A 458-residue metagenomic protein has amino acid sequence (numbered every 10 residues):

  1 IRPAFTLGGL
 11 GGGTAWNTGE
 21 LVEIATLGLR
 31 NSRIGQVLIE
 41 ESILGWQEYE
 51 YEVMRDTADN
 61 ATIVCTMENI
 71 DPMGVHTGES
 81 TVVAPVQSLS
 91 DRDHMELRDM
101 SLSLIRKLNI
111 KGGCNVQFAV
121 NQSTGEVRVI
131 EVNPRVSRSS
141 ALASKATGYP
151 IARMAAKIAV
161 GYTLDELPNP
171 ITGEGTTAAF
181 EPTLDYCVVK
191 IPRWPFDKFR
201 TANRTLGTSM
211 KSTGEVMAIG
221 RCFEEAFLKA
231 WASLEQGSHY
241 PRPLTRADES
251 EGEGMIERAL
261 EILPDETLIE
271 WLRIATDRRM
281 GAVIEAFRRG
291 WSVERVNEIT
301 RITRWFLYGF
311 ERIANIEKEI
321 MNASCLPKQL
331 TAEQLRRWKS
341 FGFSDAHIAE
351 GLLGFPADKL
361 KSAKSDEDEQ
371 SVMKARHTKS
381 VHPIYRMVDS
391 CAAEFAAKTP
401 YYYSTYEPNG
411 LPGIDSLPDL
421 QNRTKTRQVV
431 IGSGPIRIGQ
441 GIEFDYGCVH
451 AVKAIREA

Functional and structural regions predicted by a protein language model:
L7-L10, A15-G342, S365-D368, T378-P383 (+8 more regions): ATP-dependent carboxylate activation and anion-phosphoryl transfer catalytic cores that bind Mg-ATP to form
E294, E298, A349-E350, F355-P356: Compact, charge-rich alpha-helical regulatory domains located at protein termini
L307, K359-L360, E369-K374: Helix-turn-helix DNA-binding helix
W338-F341, A349-G351, K361: Extended, domain-scale alpha-helical bundle/helix-rich regions
S404-T405: Flexible, low-complexity linker/boundary loops enriched in proline and small hydrophobic residues that flank enzymatic
Q440-F444: Glycine-rich beta-alpha loop segments
